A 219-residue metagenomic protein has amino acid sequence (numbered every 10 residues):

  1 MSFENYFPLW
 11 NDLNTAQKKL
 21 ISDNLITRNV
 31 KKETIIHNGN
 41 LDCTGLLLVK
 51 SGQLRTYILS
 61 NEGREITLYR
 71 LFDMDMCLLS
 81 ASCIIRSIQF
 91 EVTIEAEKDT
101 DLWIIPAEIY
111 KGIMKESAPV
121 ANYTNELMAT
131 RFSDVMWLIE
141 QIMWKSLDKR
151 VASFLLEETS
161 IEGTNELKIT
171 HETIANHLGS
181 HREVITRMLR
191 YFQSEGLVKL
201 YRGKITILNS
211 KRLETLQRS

Functional and structural regions predicted by a protein language model:
M1-K31, L71, M76, A81-I85 (+1 more regions): Cyclic nucleotide-binding regulatory module and flanking cytosolic helices
I26, I35, Q53-I58, M76 (+1 more regions): Short beta-strand segments in beta-sandwich/barrel cores
I36-L41: Short phosphate-coordinating micro-motif centered on Lys-Gly-acidic
T44-Y57, F72-M74: Glycine- and acidic-residue-biased ligand/ion/polar-headgroup-sensing regions
N61-L68: Short alpha-helix-to-loop micro-motif enriched in aromatics/charged/Gly
Y69-N125: Cyclic-nucleotide recognition modules
E97, K115-S180: Polybasic "coupling" helices that flank or enter modular domains
L147, L156-S219: Phosphate-/nucleic-acid-contacting segments
